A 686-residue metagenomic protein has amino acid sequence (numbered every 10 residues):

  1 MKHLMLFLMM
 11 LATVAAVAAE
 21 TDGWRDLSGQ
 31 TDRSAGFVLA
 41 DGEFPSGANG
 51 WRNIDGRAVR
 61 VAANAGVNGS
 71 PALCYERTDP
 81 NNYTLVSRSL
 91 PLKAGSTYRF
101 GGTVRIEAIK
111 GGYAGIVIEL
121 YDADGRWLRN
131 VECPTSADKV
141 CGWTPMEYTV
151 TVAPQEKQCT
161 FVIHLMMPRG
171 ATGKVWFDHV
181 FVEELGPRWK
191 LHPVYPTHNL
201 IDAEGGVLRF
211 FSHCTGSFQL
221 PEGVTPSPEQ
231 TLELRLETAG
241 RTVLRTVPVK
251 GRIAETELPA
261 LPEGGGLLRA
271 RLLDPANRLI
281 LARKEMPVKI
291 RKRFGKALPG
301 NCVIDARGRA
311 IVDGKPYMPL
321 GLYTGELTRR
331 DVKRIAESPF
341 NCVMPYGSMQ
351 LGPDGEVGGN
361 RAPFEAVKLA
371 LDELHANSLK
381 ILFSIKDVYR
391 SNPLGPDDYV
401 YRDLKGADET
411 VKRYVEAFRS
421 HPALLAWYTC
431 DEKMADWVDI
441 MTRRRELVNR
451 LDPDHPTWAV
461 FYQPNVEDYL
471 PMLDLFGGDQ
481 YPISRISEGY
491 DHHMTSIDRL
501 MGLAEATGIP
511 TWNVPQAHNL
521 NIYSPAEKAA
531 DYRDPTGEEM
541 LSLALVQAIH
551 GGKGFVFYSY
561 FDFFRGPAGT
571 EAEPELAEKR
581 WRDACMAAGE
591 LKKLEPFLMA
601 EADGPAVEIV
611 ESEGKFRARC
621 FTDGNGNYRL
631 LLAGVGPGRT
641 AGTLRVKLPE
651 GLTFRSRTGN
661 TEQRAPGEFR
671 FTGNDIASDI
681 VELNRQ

Functional and structural regions predicted by a protein language model:
M1-L4: Positively charged n-region of N-terminal signal peptides that target proteins for export
M9-A18: Hydrophobic h-region of N-terminal signal peptides that target proteins for export in Gram-negative bacteria
A19-T256: Extracellular and organelle-lumenal recognition/adhesion modules and their flexible linkers in secreted
Y98, G264-R271, Y628, T653-F654: A short tyrosine-centered beta-strand micro-motif
F161-L165, G264-N277, D679-L683: Short, aromatic- and glycine-rich surface loops/edge beta-strands on solvent-exposed regions
P168-G173, D274-I280: Short acidic/polar inter-strand loop motif in beta-rich domains
D202, R209-F218, I280-Q686: Glycan-processing catalytic domains of CAZymes
L258-G265, D675: Surface-exposed, short loops/turns at beta-strand junctions within beta-sandwich domains
